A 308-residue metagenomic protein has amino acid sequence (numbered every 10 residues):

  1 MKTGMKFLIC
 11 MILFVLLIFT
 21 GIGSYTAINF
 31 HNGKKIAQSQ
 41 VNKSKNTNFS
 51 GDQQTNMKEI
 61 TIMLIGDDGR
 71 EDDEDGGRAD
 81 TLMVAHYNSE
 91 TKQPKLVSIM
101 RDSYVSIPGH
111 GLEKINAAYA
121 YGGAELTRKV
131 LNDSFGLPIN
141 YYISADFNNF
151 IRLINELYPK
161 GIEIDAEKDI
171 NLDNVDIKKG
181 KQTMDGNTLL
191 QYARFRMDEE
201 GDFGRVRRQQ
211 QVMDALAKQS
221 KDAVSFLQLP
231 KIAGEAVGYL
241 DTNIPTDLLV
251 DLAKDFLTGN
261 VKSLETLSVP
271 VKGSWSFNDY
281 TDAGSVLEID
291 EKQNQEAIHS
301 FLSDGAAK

Functional and structural regions predicted by a protein language model:
T3-T91, D251, V271, S285-V286 (+1 more regions): Entry/capping segment at the start of metal-dependent catalytic domains with acidic active-site entry clusters
S39-N42, N46-D52, D72, I107 (+2 more regions): C-terminal solvent-exposed extensions
T55-K58, E74-R78, P108, A120-E125 (+7 more regions): Solvent-exposed, acidic/flexible segments
G69-E74, E113-Y121, G136-Y141, R196-F203 (+3 more regions): Second-shell loop/turn segments in exported
A79-T81, L112, N116, A124-N132 (+9 more regions): Extracytoplasmic/secreted envelope proteins and their assembly/folding machinery, especially bacterial periplasmic
K95-G122, A166, L172-K178: Flexible, solvent-exposed short loops/turns enriched in glycine
A117-V175: Amphipathic, coiled-coil-like alpha-helical scaffolding segments used for oligomerization/assembly
N149-K231, A306-A307: Flexible, polar/acidic helix-loop-strand segments at domain edges
